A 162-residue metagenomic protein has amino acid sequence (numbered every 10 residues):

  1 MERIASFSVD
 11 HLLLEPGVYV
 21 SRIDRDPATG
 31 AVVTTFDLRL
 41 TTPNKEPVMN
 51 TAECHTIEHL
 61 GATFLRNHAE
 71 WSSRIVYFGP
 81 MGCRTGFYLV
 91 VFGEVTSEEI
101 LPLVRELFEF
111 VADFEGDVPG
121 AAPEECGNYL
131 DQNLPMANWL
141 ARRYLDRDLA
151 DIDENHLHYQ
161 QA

Functional and structural regions predicted by a protein language model:
M1-E53, I57-L65: His/Glu-rich zincin catalytic helix
R3, R22-R25, R39, R66 (+5 more regions): Arginine residue identity/basic-tract feature
V20, A52-C54, E70, E94 (+5 more regions): Generic preference for flexible, low-structure residues
P43, P47-E99: M16/MPP (pitrilysin/insulinase) zinc-metallopeptidase core fold and M16-derived inactive scaffolds
F78-A150: Active-site-adjacent, His/Asp/Glu-enriched structural segments that form or flank metal-binding and acid/base networks
R147-A162: Histidine-acidic residue clusters that define the catalytic metal-binding segment of zinc metallopeptidase domains
